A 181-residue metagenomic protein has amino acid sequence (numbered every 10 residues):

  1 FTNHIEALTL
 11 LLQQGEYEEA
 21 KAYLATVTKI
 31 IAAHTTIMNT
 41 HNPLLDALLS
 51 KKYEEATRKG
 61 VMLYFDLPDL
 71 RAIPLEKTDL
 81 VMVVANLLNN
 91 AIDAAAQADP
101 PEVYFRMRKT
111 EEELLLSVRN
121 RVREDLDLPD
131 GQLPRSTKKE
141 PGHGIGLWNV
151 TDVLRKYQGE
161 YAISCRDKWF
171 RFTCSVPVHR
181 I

Functional and structural regions predicted by a protein language model:
T2-Y17, K21, A25-K29: A conserved cytosolic signaling coiled-coil/coupling helix that links sensory/transmembrane modules
A22-K29, H41-K59, L114: Short beta-to-alpha transition helix within the HATPase_c
I37, L63-V84, K138: Conserved short strand/loop->alpha-helix "switch" segment adjacent to the catalytic nucleotide/phosphoryl-transfer site
K77-D99: Conserved ATP-binding N-box helix of the HATPase_c
A98, E102-E112: Short beta-strand/loop element within the Bergerat-fold HATPase_c
L114-G144: Glycine-rich/acidic phosphate-handling loop/turn and adjacent ATP-lid/helix of nucleotide-binding kinase/ATPase domains
E124, R166-T173, H179: Glycine-rich nucleotide-binding loop
N149-Q158: Conserved glycine-/histidine-rich ATP-lid loop and adjacent helix of the Bergerat-fold HATPase_c
